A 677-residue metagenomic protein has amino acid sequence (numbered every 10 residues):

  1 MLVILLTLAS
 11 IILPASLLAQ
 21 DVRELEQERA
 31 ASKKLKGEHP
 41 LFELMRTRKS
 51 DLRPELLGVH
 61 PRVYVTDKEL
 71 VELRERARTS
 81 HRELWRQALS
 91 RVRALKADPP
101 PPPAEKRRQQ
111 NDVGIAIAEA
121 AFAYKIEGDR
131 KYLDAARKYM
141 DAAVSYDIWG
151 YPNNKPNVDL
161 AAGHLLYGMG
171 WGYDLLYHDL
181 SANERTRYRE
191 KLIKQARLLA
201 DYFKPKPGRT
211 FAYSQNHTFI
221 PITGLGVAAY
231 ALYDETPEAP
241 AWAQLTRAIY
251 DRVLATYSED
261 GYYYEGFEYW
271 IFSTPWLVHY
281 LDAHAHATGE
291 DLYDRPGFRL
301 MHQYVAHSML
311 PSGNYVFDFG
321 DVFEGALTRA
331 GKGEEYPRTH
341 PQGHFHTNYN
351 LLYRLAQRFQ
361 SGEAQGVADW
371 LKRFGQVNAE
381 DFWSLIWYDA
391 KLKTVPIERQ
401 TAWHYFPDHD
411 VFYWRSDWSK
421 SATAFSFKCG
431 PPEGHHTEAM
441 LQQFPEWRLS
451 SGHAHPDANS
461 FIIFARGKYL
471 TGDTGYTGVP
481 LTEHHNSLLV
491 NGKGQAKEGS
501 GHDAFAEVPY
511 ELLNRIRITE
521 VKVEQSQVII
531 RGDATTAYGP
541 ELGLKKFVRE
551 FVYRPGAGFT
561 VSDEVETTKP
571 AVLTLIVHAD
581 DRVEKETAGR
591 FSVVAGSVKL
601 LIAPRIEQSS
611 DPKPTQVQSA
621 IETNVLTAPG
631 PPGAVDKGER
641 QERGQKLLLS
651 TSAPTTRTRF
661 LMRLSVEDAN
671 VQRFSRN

Functional and structural regions predicted by a protein language model:
L2-P14: Bacterial N-terminal signal peptides
L13-D21: Bacterial Sec-dependent signal peptides at the C-terminal "C-region" and cleavage site
Q20-L84: Mature N-terminal, pre-catalytic/accessory segment of carbohydrate-active enzymes
L35-L56, N157-L160, R187-H217, A454-A458 (+3 more regions): Short, charged N-terminal helix-start/capping segments
F42, T47, Y269, T274-N677: Extended polysaccharide-engagement surfaces of secreted carbohydrate-active enzymes
R62-L73, A77-R78, R82-L89, R93 (+2 more regions): Aromatic-lined, polymer-binding surfaces characteristic of secreted/periplasmic polysaccharide-degrading enzymes
